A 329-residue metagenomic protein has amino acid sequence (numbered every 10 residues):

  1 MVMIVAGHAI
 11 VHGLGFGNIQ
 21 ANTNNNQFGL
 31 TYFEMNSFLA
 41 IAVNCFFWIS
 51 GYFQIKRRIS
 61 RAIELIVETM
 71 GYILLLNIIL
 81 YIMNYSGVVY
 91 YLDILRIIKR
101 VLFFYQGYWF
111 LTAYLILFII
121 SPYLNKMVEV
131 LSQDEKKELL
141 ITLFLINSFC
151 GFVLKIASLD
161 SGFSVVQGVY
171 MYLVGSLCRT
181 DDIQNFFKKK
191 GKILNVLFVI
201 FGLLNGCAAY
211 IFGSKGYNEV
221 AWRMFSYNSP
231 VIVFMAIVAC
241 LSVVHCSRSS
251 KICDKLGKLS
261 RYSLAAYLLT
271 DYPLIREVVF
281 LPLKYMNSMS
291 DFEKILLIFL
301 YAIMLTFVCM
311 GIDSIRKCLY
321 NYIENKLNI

Functional and structural regions predicted by a protein language model:
V2-A9, Y72-I79, I141-K155, F198-F212 (+1 more regions): Aromatic-anchored segments of alpha-helical transmembrane domains
Q27-F47, Q54-Y108, T112-A113, L117 (+2 more regions): Transmembrane alpha-helical segments and their boundary/interface "anchor" motifs in multi-pass integral membrane
L30-V43, I98-A113, V153-M171, G206-I237 (+1 more regions): Interfacial loop-to-helix transition and helix-capping segments at the boundaries of transmembrane helices
W48, Y52-K56, L117, S121-N125 (+8 more regions): Hydrophobic transmembrane alpha-helices
I59-S60, F118-L145, L177-L197: Solvent-exposed interhelical
K136-I183: Loop-centered beta-sheet repeat module
V166, N185-A265, Y272-F280, K284-I298: Alpha-helical transmembrane segments and terminal signal-anchor/GPI-anchor hydrophobic tails, characterized by long
V279-Y285, S290-D291, R316-I329: Membrane-proximal cytoplasmic C-terminal regulatory module of class A 7TM GPCRs
